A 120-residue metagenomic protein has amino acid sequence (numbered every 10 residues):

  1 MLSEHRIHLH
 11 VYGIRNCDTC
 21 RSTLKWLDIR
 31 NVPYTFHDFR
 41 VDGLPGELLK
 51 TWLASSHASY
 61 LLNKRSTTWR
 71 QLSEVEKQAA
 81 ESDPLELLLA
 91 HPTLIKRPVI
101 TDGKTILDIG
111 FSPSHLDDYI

Functional and structural regions predicted by a protein language model:
M1-H5, D28-I29, L44-G46, N63-R65: A short alpha-helix capping/helix-coil boundary motif
L2-R30, Y34-F39: Local sequence-structure signature of Cys/Sec-based thiol-disulfide redox active-site neighborhoods
V41-I120: Thiol/selenol-based redox catalytic cores and closely related redox-interacting motifs
